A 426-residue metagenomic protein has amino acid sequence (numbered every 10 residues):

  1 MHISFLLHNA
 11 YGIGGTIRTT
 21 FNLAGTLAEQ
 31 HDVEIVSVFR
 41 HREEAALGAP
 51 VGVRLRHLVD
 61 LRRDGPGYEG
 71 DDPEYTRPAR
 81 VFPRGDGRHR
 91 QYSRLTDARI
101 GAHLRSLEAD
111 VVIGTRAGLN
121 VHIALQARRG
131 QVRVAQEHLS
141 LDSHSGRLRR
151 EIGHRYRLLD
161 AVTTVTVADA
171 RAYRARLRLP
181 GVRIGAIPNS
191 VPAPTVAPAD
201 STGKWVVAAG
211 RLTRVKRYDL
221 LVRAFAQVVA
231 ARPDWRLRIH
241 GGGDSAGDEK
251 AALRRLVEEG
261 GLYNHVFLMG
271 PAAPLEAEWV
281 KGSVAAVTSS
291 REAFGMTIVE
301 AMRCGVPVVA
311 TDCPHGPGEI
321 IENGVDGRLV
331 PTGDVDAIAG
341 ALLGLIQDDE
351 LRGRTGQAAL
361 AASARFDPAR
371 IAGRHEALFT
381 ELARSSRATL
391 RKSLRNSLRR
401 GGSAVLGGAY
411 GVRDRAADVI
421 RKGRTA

Functional and structural regions predicted by a protein language model:
S4, A199-K216, V222-F225, R238: Conserved donor-binding/catalytic core segment of Leloir-type glycosyltransferases
L7-I13, H31-G87: N-terminal strand-loop element at the rim of the active site of nucleotide-sugar-dependent glycosyltransferases
S37-R42, A209, R236-A251: Glycosyltransferase donor-sugar binding loop
A135, D142, Y156-T195: Donor nucleotide-sugar binding/catalytic pocket of nucleotide-sugar-dependent glycosyltransferases
P271, S290: Aromatic "clamp/platform" in nucleotide-sugar-dependent glycosyltransferases that forms part of the donor/acceptor
P307-T311: Short hydrophobic beta-strand element within catalytic cores of glycosyltransferases and related nucleotide-activated
E322-G324, R328-V335, G344-D349, A364: Conserved acidic donor-binding segment of nucleotide-sugar-dependent glycosyltransferases
A337, G344, L351-R365, G373-A377: A short, well-ordered alpha-helix in the C-terminal region of glycosyltransferases
